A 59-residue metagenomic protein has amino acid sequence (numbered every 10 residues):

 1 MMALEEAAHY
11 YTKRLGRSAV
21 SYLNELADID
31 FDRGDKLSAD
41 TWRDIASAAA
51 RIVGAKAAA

Functional and structural regions predicted by a protein language model:
M1, G54-A59: Short intrinsically disordered terminal tails
M1-S21: N-terminal acidic leader/helix
L23-A55: Short, charge-rich amphipathic interface segments used for partner binding and complex assembly
